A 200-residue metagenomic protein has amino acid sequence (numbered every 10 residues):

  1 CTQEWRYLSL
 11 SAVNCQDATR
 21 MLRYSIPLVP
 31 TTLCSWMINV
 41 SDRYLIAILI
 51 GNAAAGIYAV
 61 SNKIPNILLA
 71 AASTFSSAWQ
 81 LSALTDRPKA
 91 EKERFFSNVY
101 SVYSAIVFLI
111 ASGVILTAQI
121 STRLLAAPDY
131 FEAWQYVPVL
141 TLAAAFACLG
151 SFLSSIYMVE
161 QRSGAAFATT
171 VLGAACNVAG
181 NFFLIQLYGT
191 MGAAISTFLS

Functional and structural regions predicted by a protein language model:
C1-N39, S82-R94: Interhelical loop/hinge segments that connect adjacent transmembrane helices in multipass membrane
C1-Q3, T31, S35, N39 (+6 more regions): Short runs within selected transmembrane alpha-helices of multi-pass transporters and secretion channels
R20-Y24, L28, I46-N66, F131-W134 (+1 more regions): Interfacial/gating helices of multi-pass transporter permease domains
L22, A90-T117, W134-V137: Interfacial transmembrane-helix starts/ends
P27, D42-Y44, G56-A72, S101-A105 (+2 more regions): Alpha-helical transmembrane segments of polytopic membrane transporters and translocases
S41-I46, I50, W79-Q80, T117-T122 (+1 more regions): Hydrophobic/aromatic end-of-helix segments at the C-terminal termini of transmembrane alpha-helices
S61, P65-Y103, S154-V159: Helix-loop junctions and terminal segments of transmembrane helices in multi-pass membrane transport/translocation
L109-D129, F183, L187: Short membrane-interface helical motifs at transmembrane helix boundaries in multi-pass membrane transporters
